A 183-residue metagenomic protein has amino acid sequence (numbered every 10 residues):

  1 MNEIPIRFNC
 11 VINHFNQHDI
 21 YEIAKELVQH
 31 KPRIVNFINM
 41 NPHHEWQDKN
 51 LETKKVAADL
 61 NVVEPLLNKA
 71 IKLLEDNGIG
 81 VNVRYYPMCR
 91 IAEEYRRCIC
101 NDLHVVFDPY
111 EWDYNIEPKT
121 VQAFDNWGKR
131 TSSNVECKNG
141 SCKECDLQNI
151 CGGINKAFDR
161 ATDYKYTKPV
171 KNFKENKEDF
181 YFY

Functional and structural regions predicted by a protein language model:
N2-W127, N134: Radical SAM enzyme [4Fe-4S]-AdoMet core and its adjacent flexible, acidic and glycine-rich loops/tails across
Y95-R96, F107-Y183: Flexible mid-to-C-terminal extensions adjoining Fe-S/redox cofactors in radical SAM and related proteins
